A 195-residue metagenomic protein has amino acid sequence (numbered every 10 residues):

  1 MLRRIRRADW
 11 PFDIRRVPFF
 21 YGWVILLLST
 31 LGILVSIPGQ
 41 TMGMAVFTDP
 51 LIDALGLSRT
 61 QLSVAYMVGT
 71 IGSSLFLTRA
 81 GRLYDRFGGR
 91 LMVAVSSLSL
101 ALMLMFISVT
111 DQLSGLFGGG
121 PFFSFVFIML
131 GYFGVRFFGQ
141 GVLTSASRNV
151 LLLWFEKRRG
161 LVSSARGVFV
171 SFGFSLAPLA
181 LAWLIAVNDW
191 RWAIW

Functional and structural regions predicted by a protein language model:
Y21-R59, F76-A80, A177-P178: Extracytoplasmic
L34, M103, F117-V142: Hydrophobic core of transmembrane alpha-helices in multi-pass small-molecule transporters, especially MFS/SLC-type
L51, G139-F155: Intracellular juxtamembrane helix-capping segments at the cytosolic ends of symmetry-related transmembrane helices
Y66-S73, R166-F174: Structural signature of transmembrane alpha-helices in multi-pass secondary transporters
L75-G89: Helix-to-loop junctions at the C-terminal end of transmembrane segments in multipass secondary transporters
L91-F106: Structural signature of the two symmetry-related core transmembrane helices
F169-W195: Helix-loop-helix hairpin linking two adjacent transmembrane segments in secondary transporters
